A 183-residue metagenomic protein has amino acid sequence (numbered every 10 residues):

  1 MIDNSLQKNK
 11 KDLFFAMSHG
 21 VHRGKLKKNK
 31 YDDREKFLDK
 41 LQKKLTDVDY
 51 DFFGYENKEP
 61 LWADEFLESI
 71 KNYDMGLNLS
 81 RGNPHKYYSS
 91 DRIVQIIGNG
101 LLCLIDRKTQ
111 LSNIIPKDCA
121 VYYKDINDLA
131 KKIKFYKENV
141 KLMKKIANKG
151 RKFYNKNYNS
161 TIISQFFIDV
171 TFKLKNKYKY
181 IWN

Functional and structural regions predicted by a protein language model:
M1-K117, L174: Nucleotide-sugar donor-binding catalytic core of glycosyltransferases
M1-N4, A130-K134: Short, charged, surface-exposed secondary-structure boundary motifs
E65, D128-K131: Short acidic active-site motifs
G100, K124-L129: Short, structured secondary-structure boundary patches
A120-I126, Y136-V140: Conserved acidic donor-binding segment of nucleotide-sugar-dependent glycosyltransferases
K132-N183: C-terminal amphipathic helix plus adjacent low-complexity, charged tail appended to glycosyltransferase catalytic
